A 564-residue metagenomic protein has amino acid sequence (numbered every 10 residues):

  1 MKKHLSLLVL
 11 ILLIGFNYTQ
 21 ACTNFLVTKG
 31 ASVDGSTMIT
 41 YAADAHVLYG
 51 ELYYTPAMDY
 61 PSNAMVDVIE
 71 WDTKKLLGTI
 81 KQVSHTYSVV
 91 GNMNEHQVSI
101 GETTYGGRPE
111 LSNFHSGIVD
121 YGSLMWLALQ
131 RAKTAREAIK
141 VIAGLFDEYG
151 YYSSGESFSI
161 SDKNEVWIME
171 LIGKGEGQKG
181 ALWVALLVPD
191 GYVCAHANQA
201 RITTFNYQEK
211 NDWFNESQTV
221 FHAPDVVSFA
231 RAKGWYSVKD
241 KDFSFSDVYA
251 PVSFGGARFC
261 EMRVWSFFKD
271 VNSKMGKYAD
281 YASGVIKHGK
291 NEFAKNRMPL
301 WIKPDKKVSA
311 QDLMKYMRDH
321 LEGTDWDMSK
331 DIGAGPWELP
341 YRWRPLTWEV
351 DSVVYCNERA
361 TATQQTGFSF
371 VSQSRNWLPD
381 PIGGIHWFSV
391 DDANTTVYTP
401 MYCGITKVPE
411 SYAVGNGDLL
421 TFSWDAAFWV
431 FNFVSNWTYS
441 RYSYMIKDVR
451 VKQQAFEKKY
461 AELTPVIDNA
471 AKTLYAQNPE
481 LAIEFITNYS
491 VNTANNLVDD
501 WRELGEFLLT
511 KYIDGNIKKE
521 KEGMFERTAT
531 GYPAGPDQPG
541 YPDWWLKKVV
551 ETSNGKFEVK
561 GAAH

Functional and structural regions predicted by a protein language model:
M1-S6: Bacterial N-terminal signal peptides that target proteins for export
L8-G15: Bacterial N-terminal signal peptides
F16-A21: Sec/Tat signal peptide C-region and signal peptidase I cleavage site
C22-Y121, V141-V308: A contiguous strand-loop segment
M125-R131: Short, well-ordered beta-strand elements within core beta-sheets of diverse protein domains
F267-Y355, R359-T361, A461-P465, A470: Accessory, solvent-exposed terminal regions and/or long lumenal/extracellular loops of proteins
A334-T473: Substrate-recognition/cap regions that form aromatic- and gly/pro-loop-enriched pockets for small-molecule ligands
K452-H564: Histidine-centered catalytic/metal-binding microenvironments
